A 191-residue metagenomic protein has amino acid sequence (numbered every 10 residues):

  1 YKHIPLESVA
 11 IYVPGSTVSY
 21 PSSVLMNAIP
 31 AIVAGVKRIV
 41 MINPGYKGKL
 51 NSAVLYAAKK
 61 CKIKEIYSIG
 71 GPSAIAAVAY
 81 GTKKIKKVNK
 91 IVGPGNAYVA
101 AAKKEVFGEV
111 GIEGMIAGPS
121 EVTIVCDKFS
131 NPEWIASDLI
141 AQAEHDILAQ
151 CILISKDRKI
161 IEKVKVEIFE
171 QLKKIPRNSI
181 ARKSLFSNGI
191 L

Functional and structural regions predicted by a protein language model:
Y1-V54: Conserved small-residue-rich beta-alpha loop and adjacent elements that most often cradle the phosphate/pyrophosphate
I4-G15, K60-C61, K84-I85, G118-S120: Glycine/charged-rich beta-loop-alpha catalytic/anionic-binding loops adjacent to active sites
M26-P30, L55-A58, K83, V106-E109 (+2 more regions): Short, solvent-exposed amphipathic alpha-helical segments in soluble enzyme and RNA/protein-processing domains
K37, P44-K59, S68-T82: Alpha-helical recognition segments enriched in aromatics with Gly/Pro capping that present substrate-recognition
R38-V40, T123, I152: A structural signal for isolated positions on well-ordered beta-strands in alpha/beta enzyme cores
A57-K60, G114-I116, N178-S187: Short, conserved catalytic or adaptor-binding loops enriched in Gly and charged residues
K62-Q150: Conserved NAD(P)+-binding/catalytic subdomain of aldehyde/semialdehyde dehydrogenases
L148-L191: NAD(P)-dependent aldehyde/semialdehyde dehydrogenase
